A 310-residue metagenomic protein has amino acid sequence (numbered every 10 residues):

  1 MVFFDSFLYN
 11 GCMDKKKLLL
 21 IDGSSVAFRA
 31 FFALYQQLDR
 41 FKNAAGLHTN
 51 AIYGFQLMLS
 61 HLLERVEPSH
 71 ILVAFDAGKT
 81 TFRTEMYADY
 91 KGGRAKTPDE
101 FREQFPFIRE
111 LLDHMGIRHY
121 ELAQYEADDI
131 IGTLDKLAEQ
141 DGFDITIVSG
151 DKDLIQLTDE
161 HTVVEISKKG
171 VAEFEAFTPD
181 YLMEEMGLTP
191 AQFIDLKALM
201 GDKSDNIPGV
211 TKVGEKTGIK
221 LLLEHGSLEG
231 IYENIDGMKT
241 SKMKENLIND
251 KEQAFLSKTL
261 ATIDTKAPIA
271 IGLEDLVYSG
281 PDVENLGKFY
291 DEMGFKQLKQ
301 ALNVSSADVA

Functional and structural regions predicted by a protein language model:
M1-C12: Short, Lys/Arg-enriched N-terminal segments with co-localized hydrophobic residues within the first ~10-30 amino acids
Y9, K15, D39-K42, G92-I269 (+1 more regions): Extended two-metal-dependent nuclease catalytic cores across DNA- and RNA-processing enzymes
M13-K17, N246-D250, T259-A310: Low-complexity, acidic/Ser/Thr- and charged residue-rich accessory regions of DNA metabolism proteins
M13-R118: Domain-level signal for Mg2+-assisted phosphodiester chemistry and nucleotide/NA-binding surfaces in nucleic-acid
R29-A30, L157, K299-Q300: Short helix/loop capping segments that flank catalytic or ligand/cofactor-binding pockets
T49-I52, R102, Y125, A254 (+2 more regions): Electropositive phosphate-/nucleotide-binding environments in soluble metabolic enzymes
F82-T84, Q156, I271: Generic domain-boundary/flexible-linker signal
